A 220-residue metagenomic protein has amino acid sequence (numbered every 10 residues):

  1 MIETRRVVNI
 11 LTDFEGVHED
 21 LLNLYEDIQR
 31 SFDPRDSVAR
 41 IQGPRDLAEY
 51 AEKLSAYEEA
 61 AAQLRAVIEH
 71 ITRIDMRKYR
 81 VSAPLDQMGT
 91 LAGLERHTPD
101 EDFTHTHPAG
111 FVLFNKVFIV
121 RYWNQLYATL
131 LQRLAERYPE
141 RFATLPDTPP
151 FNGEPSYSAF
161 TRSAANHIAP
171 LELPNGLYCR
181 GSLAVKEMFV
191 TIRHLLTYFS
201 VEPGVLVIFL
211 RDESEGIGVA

Functional and structural regions predicted by a protein language model:
M1-A220: Intrinsically disordered, charged low-complexity linkers and terminal tails that flank or connect structured domains
